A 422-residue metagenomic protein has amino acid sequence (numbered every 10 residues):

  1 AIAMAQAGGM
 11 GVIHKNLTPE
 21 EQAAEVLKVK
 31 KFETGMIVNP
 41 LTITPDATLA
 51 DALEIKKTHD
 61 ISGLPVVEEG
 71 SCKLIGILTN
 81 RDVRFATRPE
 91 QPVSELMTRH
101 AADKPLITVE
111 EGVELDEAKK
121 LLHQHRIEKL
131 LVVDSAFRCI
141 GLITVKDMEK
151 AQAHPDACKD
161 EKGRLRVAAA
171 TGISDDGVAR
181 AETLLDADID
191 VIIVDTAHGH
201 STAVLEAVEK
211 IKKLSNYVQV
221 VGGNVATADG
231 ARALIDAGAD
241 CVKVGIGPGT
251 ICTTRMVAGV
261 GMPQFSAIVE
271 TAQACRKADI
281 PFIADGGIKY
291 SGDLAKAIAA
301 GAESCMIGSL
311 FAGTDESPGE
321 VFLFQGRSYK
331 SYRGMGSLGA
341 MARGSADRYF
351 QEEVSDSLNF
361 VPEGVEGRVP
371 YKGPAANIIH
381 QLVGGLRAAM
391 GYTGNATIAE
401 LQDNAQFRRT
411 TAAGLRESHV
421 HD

Functional and structural regions predicted by a protein language model:
A1, V178-A187, A226-V244, A284 (+1 more regions): Catalytic cores of alpha/beta
Q6-E21, I189-S201, D240-A258, I288-F322: Glycine-rich phosphate-binding active-site loops on the catalytic face of alpha/beta enzymes
V12-L17, T42, G63-P65, T108-E110 (+6 more regions): Catalytic beta/alpha-barrel core
K15-K30, V66, S71-R84, L122 (+3 more regions): Terminal amphipathic helices with adjacent charged low-complexity linkers/tails
T18-L27, A86-E90, E114, R138-C158 (+5 more regions): Active-site-adjacent beta->alpha loops and helix N-cap segments on the catalytic face of soluble alpha/beta enzymes
E21-I61, V66-E69, L74-I77, R88-Q124 (+2 more regions): Bateman/CBS regulatory modules and CBS-like beta-alpha motifs in cytosolic regions of diverse proteins
G35-P40, D103-K104, D160-A170, K210-A226 (+2 more regions): Short beta-strand/loop segments at the ligand-binding rim of alpha/beta enzyme cores
L41-T44, E110, K120, A170 (+3 more regions): Alpha/beta catalytic cores of nucleotide-metabolism and tRNA/nucleoside-modifying enzymes
